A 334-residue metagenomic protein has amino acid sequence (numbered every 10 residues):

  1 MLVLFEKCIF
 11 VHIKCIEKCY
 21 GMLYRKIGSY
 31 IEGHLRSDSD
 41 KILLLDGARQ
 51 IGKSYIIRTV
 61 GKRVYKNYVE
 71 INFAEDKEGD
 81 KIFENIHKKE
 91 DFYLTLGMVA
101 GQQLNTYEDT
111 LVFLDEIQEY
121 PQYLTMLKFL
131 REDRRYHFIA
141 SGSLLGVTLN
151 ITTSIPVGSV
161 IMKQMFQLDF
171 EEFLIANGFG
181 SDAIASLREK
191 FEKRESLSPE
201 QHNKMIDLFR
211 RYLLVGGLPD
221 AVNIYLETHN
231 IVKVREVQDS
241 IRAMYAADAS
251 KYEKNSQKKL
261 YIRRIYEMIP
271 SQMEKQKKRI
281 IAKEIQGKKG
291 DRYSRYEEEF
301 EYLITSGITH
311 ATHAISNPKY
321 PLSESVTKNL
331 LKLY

Functional and structural regions predicted by a protein language model:
L2-R36: N-terminal pre-Walker A segment at the start of P-loop NTPase domains
L45: Hydrophobic anchor at the beta1->P-loop junction of P-loop NTPases
K53: Conserved lysine of the Walker
I56, V60: Hydrophobic positions on the alpha1 helix immediately C-terminal to the Walker A/P-loop
E75-E108: Short glycine-rich substrate-engagement loop in P-loop NTPases that contacts/grips substrate
H137-S143, Q164: Structural recognition of the conserved hydrophobic beta-strand(s) that form the central parallel beta-sheet of P-loop
N150-E274: Interdomain motor-coupling "hinge/lid" segment immediately C-terminal to the ATP-binding subdomain of NTP-driven enzymes
E227-Y334: Accessory nucleic acid-recognition modules appended to NTPase machines
